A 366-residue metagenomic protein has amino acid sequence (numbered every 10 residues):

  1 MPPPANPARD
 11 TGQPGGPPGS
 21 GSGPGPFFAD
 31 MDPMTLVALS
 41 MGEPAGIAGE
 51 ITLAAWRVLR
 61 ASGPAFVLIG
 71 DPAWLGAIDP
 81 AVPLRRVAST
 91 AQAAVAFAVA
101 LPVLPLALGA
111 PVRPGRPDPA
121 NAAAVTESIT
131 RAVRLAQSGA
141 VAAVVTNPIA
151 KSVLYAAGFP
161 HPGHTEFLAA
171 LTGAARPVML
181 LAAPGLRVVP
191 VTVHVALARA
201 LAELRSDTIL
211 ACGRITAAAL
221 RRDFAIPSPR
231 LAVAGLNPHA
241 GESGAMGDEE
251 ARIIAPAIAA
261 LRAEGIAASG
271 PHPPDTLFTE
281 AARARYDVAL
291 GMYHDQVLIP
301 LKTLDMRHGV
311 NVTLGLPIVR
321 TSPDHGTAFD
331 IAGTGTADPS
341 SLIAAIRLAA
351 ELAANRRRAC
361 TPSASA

Functional and structural regions predicted by a protein language model:
N6-R9, F27-H164, E203, D207-M292 (+3 more regions): Contiguous, glycine/small-aliphatic-enriched amphipathic segments in soluble metabolic enzymes
P7-P26: Low-complexity, intrinsically disordered Ser/Thr/Pro- and acidic-rich segments
G19-S20, L180, R285: Alpha-helical protein-protein interaction elements
W74, F167, M179, V188-P190 (+1 more regions): Conserved hydrophobic/aromatic beta-strand scaffold that supports enzyme active sites
A169-A183: FAD-binding core/adjacent interface of flavoenzyme oxidoreductases
L181-A211: Ligand-binding beta-strand-loop-alpha-helix segment within the catalytic cores of soluble metabolic enzymes
